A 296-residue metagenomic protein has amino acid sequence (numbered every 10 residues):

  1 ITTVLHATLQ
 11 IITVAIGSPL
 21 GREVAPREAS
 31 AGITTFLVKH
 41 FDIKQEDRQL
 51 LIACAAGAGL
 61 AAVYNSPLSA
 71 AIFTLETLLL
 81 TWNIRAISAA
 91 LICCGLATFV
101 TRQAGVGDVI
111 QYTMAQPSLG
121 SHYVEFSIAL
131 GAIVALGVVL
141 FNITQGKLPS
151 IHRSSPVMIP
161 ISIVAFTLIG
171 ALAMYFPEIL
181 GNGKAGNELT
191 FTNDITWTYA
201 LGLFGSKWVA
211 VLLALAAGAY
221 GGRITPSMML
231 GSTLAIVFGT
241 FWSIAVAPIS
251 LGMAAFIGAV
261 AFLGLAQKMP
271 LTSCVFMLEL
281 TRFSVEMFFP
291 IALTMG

Functional and structural regions predicted by a protein language model:
I1-G296: Alpha-helical transmembrane segments and immediately membrane-proximal extracytoplasmic
